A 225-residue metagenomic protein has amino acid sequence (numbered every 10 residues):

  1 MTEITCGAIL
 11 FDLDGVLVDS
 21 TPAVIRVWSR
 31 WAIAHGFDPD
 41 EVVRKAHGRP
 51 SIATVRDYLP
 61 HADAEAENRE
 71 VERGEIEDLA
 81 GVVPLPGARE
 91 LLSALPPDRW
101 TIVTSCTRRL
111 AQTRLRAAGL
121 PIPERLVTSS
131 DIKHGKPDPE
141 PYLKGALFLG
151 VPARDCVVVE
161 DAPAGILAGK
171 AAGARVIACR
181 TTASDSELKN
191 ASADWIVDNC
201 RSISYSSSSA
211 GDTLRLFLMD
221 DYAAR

Functional and structural regions predicted by a protein language model:
M1-C6, R99, R108-R225: Asp-based, Mg2+/Mn2+-dependent phosphohydrolase catalytic module
T2-P96, T107-Q112, L120-P121: N-terminal helical cap/lid subdomain that shapes the substrate entry/recognition surface in HAD-like hydrolases
D19, I102-T104, A178: Hydrophobic residues in well-ordered beta-strands that form the structural core
S29-A32, T101, I196: Short linear interaction motif-like sites in intrinsically disordered regions of transcription factors
P84, V103, H134: Residue-level marker of regulatory loop/turn positions in helix-turn-helix DNA-binding domains and in histidine
